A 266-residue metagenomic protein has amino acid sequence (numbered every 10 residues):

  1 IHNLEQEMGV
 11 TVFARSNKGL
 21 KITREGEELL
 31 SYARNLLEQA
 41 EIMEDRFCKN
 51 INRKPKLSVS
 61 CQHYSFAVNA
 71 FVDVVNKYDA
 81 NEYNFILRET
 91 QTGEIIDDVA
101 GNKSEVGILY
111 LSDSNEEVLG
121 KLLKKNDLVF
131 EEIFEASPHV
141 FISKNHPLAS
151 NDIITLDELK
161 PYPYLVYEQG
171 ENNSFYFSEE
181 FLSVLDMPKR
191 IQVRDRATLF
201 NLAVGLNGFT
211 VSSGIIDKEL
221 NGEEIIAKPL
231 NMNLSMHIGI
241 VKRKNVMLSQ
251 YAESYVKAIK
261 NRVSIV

Functional and structural regions predicted by a protein language model:
N3-I22: A short LG(V/I)-centered, amphipathic sequence patch enriched for acidic residue(s) preceding the LG motif
E7-M8, L29-I51: Alpha-helical linker/hinge and terminal dimerization helices associated with HTH transcriptional regulators
K54-V118: Central regulatory/effector-binding core of bacterial HTH transcription factors
A67-A70, E116, L148, L156 (+2 more regions): Secondary-structure junction motif
A100-S104, Y110, Q169-I226: Hydrophobic hinge/microswitch elements
L122-P138, I142-Y164: Flexible hinge/capping segments at coil-to-helix
K124-E131, A136-S137, T198-V246: Beta-alpha-beta core module
N145-I154, M232-L234, N245-Y251: Short helix-loop capping/hinge motifs at secondary-structure junctions, enriched in acidic/polar residues
